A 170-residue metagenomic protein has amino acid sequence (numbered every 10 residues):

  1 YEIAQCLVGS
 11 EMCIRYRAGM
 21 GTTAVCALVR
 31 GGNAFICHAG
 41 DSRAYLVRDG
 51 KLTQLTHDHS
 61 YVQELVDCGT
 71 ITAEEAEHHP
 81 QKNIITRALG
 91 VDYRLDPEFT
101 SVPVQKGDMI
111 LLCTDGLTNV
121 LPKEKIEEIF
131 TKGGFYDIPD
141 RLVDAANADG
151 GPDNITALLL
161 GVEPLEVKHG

Functional and structural regions predicted by a protein language model:
Y1-G9, C13-I14: Single conserved hydrophobic/aromatic residue that forms the stacking wall/gate of nucleotide- or nucleobase-binding
R15-G21, V25, S101: Glycine/charge-rich, flexible interdomain linkers and switch-proximal surface loops that mediate coupling
T22-L28, A34-H38, R43-V47, I155-G161: Short beta-strand scaffold segments in enzyme catalytic cores
V29-N33, Q105-D108: Beta-strand-turn-beta hairpins that frame and shape the catalytic cleft of phosphate-ester-processing enzymes
K51-L52: Predominantly a core beta-strand signature of beta-propeller blades across repeat-based propeller domains
H57-K106, K168: Conserved, helical-rich catalytic subdomain that frames metal- and/or nucleotide-binding sites in enzyme alpha/beta
R87-C113, L117-G170: C-terminal catalytic subdomain
